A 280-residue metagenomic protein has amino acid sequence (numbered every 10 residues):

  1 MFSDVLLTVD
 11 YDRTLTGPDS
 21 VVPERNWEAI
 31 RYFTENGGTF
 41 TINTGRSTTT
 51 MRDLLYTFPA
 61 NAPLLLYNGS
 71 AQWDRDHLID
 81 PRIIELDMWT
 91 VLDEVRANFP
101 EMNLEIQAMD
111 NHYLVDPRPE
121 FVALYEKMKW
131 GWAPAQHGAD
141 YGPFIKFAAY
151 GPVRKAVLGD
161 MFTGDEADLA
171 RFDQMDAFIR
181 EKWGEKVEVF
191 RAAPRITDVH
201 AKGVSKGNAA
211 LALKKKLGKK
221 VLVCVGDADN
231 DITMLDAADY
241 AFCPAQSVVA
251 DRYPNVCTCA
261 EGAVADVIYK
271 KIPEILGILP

Functional and structural regions predicted by a protein language model:
F2-D4, G37, N61, E101 (+2 more regions): A general structural motif
F2-L6, P23, V199-P280: Mg2+-dependent phosphoryl-transfer enzymes with acidic/Ser/Thr/Gly-rich catalytic loops
S3-T8, R25-G38, W183, K216: A short, Lys/Arg-enriched amphipathic alpha-helix followed by its capping loop at the start of a domain
D19-F121: Active-site phosphate-binding/coordination module
F58-A60, N68, W183, A237-A238 (+1 more regions): Short, structured coil segments at secondary-structure junctions
R82, A133-A135, N255-A260: Short acidic-hydrophobic, aromatic-tinged amphipathic segments that line or gate anion-handling sites
N103, Q107-V225, D229, M234: Conserved acidic, metal-coordinating active-site core of Asp-based, Mg2+-dependent phosphoryl-transfer enzymes
